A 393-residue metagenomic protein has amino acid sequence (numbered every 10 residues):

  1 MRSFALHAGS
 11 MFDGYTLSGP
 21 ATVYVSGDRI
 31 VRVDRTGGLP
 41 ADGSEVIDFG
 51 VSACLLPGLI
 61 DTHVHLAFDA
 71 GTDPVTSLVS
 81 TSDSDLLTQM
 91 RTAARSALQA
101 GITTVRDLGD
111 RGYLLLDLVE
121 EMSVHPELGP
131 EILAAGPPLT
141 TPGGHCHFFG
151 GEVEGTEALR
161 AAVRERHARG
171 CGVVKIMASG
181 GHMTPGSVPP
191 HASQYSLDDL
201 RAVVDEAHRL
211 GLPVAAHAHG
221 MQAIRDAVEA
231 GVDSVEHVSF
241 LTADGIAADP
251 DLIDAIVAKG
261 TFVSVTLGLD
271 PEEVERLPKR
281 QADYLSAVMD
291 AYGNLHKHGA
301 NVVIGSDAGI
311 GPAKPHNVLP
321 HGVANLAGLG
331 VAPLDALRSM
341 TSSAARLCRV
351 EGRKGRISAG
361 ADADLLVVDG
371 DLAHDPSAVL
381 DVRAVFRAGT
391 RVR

Functional and structural regions predicted by a protein language model:
M1-A41, A53-L55, G370-D375, T390-R391: N-terminal metal-binding scaffold of metallo-dependent hydrolase/deaminase domains
G9, M340-S342, R346, A359-R393: C-terminal cap of metal-dependent C-N hydrolases
A53-M122: Metal-associated gating/positioning segment near the N- to mid-region
A70-D73, T184-P185, I224-V232, D249 (+3 more regions): Histidine/acidic-residue-rich catalytic or RNA/ligand-binding cores of hydrolases and nuclease-related proteins
V75-T88, G144-A161, P213-A215: Active-site mouth loops of central-metabolism enzymes
Q89-L115, G129-T140, C171-P185, L212-P213 (+3 more regions): Divalent metal-dependent hydrolysis catalytic cores, especially in the metallo-beta-lactamase
E120-P138, H191-A216, I256-S264: Alpha-helix-loop-beta-strand connector modules within alpha/beta enzyme cores
R209, L285-V368: His/Asp/Glu-enriched, well-ordered alpha-helical/loop segment that forms or immediately abuts the divalent-metal
